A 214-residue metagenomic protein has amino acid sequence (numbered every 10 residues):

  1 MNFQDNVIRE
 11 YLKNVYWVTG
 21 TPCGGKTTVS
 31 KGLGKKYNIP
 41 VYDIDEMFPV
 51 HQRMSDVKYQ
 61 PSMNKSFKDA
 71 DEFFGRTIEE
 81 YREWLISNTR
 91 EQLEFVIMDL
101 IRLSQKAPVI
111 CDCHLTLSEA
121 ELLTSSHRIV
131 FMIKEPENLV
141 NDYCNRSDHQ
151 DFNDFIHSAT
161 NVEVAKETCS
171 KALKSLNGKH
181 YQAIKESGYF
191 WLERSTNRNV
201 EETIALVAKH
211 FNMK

Functional and structural regions predicted by a protein language model:
M1-V15: Extreme N-terminal, non-catalytic leader segments that precede Walker-type/kinase nucleotide-binding cores
V18: Hydrophobic anchor at the beta1->P-loop junction of P-loop NTPases
C23-G24: ATP-binding Walker
T27: Walker A/P-loop
I39-S55: Short beta-strand-centered segment that lines the nucleotide-binding/catalytic pocket of NTP-utilizing
V50-P108: ATP-dependent small-molecule kinase phosphotransfer cores that center on conserved nucleotide phosphate-binding segments
T124-A159: Conserved phosphate-donor/acceptor-positioning beta-strand/loop module used by diverse small-molecule
S175-K214: NTP-dependent small-molecule kinase module
